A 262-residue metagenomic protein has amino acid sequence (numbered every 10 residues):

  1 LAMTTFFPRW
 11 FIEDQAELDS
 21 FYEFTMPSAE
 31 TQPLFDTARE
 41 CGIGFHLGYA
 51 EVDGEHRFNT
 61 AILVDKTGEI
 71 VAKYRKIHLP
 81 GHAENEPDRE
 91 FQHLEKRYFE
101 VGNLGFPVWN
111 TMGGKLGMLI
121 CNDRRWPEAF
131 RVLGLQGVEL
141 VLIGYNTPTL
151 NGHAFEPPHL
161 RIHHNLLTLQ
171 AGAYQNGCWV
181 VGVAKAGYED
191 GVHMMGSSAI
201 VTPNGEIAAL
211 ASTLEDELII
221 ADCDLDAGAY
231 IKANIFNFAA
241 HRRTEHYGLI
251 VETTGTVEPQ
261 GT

Functional and structural regions predicted by a protein language model:
L1-Q15, A38, F45-H46, D123 (+5 more regions): Active-site beta-strand/loop signature of hydrolases that rely on acidic residues for catalysis
T4, D53, Y188-D190: Short, small-residue-enriched loops and turns at beta-alpha junctions that line or gate enzyme active sites
F6-R9, I62, K73-P80, A199 (+1 more regions): Short beta->alpha transition motifs characteristic of CBS
P8, F45, N110, Q136 (+1 more regions): RNA-binding accessory domains that recognize and position tRNA/RNA substrates
E23-M26, Q32, D36, V52-L167 (+1 more regions): Active-site catalytic loop in hydrolytic enzyme cores
T25-V52, Y174-K185: A short, hydrophobic beta-strand-centered structural micro-motif
H46, T60, G105, S197-S198: Conserved beta-strand and immediately adjacent loop positions that scaffold enzyme active sites
A171-G172, C178-T262: C-terminal beta-strand edge segments of enzyme domains
